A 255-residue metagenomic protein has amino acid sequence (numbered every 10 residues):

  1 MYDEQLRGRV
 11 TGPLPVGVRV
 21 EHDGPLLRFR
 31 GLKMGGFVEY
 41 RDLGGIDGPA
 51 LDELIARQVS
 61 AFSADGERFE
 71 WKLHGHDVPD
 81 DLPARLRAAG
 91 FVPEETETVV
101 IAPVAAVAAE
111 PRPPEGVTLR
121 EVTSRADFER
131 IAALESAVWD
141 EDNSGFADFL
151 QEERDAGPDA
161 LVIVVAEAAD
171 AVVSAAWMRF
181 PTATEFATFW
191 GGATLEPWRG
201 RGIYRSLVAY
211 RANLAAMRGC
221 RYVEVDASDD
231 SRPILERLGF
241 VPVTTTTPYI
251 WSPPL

Functional and structural regions predicted by a protein language model:
M1-A61, V78: N-terminal charged segments
M1-G8, D47-P49, E97-V99, V104-R154 (+3 more regions): Short amphipathic alpha-helix that is part of the acyltransferase structural core
M1-L6, V10-R19, F91-V92, I101-P113 (+5 more regions): Terminal substrate-recognition subdomain of acyl/acetyltransferases
R19-P25, D81-V92, A160-S174: Conserved beta-hairpin
F29-Y40, E94, F180-F189, R199: A conserved beta-turn-beta hairpin within the catalytic core of GNAT-like acetyltransferases that forms part
A50-A126, V225, T247-W251: Acyl-donor-binding surface of acyltransferase catalytic domains
L51-V59, G191-E196, G200-N213, M217 (+3 more regions): Conserved acetyl-CoA-binding loop-helix of GNAT-fold acetyltransferases
N143-P197: A conserved beta-strand-loop-helix scaffold within acyl/acetyltransferase catalytic domains
